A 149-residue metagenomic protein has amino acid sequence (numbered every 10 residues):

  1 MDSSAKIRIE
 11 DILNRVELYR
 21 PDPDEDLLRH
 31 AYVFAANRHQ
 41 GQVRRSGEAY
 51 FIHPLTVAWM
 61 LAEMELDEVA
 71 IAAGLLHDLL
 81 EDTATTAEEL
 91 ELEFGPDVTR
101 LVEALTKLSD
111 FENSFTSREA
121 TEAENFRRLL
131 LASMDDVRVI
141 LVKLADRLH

Functional and structural regions predicted by a protein language model:
M1-H149: Active-site helical microenvironments for divalent-metal-assisted chemistry
